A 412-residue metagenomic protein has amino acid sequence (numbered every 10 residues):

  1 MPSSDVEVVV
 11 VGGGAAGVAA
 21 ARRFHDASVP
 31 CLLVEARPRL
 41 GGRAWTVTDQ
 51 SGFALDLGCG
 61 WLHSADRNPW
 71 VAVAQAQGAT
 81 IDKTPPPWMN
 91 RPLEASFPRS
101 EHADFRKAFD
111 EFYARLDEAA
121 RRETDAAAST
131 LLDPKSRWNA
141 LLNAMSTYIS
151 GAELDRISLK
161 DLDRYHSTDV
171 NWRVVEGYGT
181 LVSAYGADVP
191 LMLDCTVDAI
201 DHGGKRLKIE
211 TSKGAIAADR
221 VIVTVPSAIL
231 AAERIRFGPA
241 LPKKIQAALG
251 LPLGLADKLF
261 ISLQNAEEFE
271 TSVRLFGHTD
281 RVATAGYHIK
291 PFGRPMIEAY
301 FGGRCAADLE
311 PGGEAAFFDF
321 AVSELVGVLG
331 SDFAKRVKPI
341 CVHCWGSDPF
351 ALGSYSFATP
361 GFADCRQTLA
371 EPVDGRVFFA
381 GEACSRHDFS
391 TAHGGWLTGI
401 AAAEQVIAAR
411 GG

Functional and structural regions predicted by a protein language model:
M1-G412: FAD-dinucleotide binding site
